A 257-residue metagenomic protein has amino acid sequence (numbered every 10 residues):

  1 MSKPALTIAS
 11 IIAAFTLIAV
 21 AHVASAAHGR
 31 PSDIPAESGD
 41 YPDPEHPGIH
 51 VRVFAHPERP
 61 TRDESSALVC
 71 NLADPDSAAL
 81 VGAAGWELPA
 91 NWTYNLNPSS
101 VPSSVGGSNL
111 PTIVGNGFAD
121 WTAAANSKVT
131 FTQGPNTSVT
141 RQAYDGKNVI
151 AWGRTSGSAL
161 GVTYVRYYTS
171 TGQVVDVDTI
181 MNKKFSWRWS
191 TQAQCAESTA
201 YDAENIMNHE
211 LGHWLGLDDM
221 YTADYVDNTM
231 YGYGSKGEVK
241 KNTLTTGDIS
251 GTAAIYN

Functional and structural regions predicted by a protein language model:
M1-S10: Bacterial N-terminal signal peptides that target proteins for export
I8, H22-A26: N-terminal, intrinsically disordered, basic low-complexity segments enriched in Arg/Pro/Ser/Thr
A9-A19: Bacterial N-terminal signal peptides
S25-N257: Zinc-dependent metalloendopeptidases
